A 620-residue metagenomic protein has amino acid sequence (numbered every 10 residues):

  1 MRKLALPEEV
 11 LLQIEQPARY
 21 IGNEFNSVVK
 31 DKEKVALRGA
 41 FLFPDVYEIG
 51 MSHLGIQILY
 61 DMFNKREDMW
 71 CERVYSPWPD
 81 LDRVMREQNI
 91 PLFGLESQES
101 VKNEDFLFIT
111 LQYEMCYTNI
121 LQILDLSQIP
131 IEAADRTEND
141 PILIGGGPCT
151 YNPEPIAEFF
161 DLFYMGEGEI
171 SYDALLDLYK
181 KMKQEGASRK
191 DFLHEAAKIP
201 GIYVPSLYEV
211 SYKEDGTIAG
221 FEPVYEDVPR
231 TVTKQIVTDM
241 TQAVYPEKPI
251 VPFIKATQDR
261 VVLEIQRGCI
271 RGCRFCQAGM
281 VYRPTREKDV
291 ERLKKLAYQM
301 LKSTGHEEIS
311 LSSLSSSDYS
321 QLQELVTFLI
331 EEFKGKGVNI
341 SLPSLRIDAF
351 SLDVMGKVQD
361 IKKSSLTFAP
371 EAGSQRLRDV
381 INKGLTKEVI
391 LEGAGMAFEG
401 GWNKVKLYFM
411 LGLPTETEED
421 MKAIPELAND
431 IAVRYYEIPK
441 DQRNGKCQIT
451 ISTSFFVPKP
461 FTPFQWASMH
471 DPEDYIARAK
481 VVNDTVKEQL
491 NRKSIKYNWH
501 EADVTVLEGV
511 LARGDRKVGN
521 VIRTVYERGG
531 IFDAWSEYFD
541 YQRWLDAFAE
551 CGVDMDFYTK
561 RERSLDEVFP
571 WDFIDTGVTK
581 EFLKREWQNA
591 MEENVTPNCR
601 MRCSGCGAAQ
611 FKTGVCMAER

Functional and structural regions predicted by a protein language model:
M1-V29, E33, G39-F41, E488-R620: Radical SAM enzyme core and accessory elements
V10-A40, Y47-E48, P205, S211-V262 (+2 more regions): N-terminal [4Fe-4S]-dependent radical SAM core
F41-D45, F63, P249-Q277, L301 (+2 more regions): N-terminal pre-triad scaffold of radical SAM enzymes
F41-L42, V46, M115, Y298-K406 (+3 more regions): Conserved SAM/AdoMet-binding glycine-rich loop
Y47-G50, P79-D82, M115-Y117, T150-P153 (+14 more regions): Flexible loop/turn segments at secondary-structure boundaries
H53, K255-E291, G605-R620: Canonical Radical SAM [4Fe-4S] cluster-binding loop centered on the CxxxCxxC motif and its immediate flanking residues
E67-D80: A short beta-strand-loop structural module common to alpha/beta enzyme folds
P77-E222, P463-D515, I522-S536: Glycine-rich beta-alpha loop elements in corrinoid/cobalamin-binding modules across cobalamin-dependent enzymes
